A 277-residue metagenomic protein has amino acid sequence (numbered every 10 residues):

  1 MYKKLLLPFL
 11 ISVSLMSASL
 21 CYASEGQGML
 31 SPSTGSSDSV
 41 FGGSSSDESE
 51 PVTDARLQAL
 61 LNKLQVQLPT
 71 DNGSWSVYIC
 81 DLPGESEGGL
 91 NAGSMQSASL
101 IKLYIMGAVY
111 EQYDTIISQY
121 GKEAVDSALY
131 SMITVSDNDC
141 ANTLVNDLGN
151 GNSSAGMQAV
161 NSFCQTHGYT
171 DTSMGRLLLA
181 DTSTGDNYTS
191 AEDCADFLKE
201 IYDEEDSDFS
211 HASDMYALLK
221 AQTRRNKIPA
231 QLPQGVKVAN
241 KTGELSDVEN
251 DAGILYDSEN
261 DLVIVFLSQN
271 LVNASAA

Functional and structural regions predicted by a protein language model:
Y2-S24: Sec-dependent N-terminal signal peptides of Gram-positive bacterial secreted proteins and lipoproteins
L20-D71, S86-E87, D114, K199-R224 (+1 more regions): Structured C-terminal helix/loop/strand segments within mature extracytoplasmic catalytic/sensor domains
S76-C80, Y104, V263-V265: Soluble periplasmic/extracytoplasmic beta-strand elements of cell-envelope proteins
C80-L82, M132-D137, L144-L148, G168 (+5 more regions): Active-site-proximal beta-strand/loop segments in catalytic clefts of secreted hydrolases
S94-S118, M132, I264: Active-site SXXK
D114-V160: Conserved catalytic neighborhood of penicillin-recognizing serine enzymes
V145-D206: Mid-domain, small-residue-enriched loop/turn segments at the edges of structured enzyme/sensor domains
L219-L245: Short Gly/Thr-rich strand-loop-strand
